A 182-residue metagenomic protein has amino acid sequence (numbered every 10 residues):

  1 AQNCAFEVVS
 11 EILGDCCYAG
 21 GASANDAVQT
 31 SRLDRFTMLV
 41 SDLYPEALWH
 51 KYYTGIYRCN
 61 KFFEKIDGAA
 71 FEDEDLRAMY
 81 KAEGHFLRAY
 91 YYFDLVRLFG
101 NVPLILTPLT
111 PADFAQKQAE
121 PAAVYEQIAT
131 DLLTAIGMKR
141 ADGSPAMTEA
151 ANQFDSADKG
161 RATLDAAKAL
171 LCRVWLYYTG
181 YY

Functional and structural regions predicted by a protein language model:
A1-A19, R32-D34, E46, K61 (+1 more regions): Acidic, glycine-rich segments characteristic of secretory precursors and extracytoplasmic regions
A24-F99, D113-E126, L132-K159: Conserved, well-structured interaction surfaces
H85, K168-V174: TPR/Sel1-like alpha-solenoid repeat signature
F99-N101, Y178-Y182: Bacterial peptidoglycan biogenesis and beta-lactam-recognition machinery
N101, D158-A167: Aromatic-lined, polymer-binding surfaces characteristic of secreted/periplasmic polysaccharide-degrading enzymes
P108-A112: Short edge-strand/loop segments of extracellular domains
